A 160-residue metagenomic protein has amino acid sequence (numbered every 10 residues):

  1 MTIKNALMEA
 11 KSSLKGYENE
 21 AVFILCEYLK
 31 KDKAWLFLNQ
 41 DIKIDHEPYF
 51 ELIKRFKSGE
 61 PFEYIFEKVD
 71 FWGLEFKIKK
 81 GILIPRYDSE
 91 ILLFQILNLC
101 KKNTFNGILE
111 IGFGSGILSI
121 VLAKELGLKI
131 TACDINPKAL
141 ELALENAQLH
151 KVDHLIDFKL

Functional and structural regions predicted by a protein language model:
M1-D41: Non-catalytic accessory regions of SAM-dependent methyltransferases
N5, G16-N19, E47-P48, Y87 (+2 more regions): Generic recognition of short, well-ordered alpha-helical interface segments
A6, A10, L52, L92-Q95 (+1 more regions): A ubiquitous structural signal for well-ordered alpha-helices
L7, A21-V22, Y49, G59-F62 (+2 more regions): A general structural signal for well-ordered alpha-helical segments in protein cores
E27-L97: Conserved AdoMet
D88-L160: Conserved SAM/SAH cofactor-binding pocket of Class I
